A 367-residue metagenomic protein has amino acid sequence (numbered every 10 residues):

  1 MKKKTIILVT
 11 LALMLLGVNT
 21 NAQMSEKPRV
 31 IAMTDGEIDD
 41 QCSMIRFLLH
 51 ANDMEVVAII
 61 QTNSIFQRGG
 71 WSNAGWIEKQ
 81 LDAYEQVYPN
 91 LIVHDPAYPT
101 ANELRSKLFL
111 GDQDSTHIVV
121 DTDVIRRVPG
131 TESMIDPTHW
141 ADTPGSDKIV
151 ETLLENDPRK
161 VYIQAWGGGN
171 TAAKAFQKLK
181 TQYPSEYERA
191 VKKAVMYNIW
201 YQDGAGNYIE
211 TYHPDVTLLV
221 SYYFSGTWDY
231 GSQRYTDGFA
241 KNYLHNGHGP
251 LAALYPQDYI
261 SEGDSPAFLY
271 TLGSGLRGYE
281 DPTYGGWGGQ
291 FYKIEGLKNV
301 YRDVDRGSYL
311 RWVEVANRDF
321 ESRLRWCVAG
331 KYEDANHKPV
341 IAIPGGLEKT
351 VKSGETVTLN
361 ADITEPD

Functional and structural regions predicted by a protein language model:
M1-Q23: Bacterial Sec-dependent N-terminal signal peptides
Q23-P366: N-terminal acidic, glycine/proline-rich low-complexity segments
